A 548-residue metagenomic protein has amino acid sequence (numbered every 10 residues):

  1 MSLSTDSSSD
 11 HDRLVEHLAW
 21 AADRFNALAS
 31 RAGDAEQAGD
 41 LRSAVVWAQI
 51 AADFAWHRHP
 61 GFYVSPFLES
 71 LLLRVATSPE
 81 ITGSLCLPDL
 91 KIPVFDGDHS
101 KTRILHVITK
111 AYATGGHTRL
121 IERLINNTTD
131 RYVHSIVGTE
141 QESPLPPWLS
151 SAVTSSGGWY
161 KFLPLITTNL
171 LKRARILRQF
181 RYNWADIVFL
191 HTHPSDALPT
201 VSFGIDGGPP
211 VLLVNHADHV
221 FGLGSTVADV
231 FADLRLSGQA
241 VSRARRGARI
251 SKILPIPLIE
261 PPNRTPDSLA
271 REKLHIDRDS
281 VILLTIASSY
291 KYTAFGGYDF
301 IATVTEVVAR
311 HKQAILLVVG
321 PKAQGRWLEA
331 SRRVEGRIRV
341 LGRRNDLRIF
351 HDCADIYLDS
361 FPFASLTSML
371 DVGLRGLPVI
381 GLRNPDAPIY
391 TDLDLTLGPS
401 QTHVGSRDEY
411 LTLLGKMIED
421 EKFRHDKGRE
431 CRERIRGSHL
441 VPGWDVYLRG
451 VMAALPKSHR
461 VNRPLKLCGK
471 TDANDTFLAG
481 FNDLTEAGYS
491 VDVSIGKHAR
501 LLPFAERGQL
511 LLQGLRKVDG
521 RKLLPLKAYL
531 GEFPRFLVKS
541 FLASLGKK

Functional and structural regions predicted by a protein language model:
S2-W159, A309, L526-K548: N-terminal subdomain of nucleotide-sugar transferases
S7-R13, L18, N26-R42, E421-K548: C-terminal amphipathic helix plus adjacent low-complexity, charged tail appended to glycosyltransferase catalytic
D53-E69, T226-S251, R326: A short, active-site helix/loop in glycosyltransferases that binds the activated sugar's phosphate group
T118-N127, S242-G336: Conserved catalytic-core segment of nucleotide-activated headgroup transferases in glycan assembly
S156-K161, G325-R344: Nucleotide-activated donor-binding/catalytic signature segment of Leloir-type glycosyltransferases, i.e., the conserved
I166-A174, P321-G325, I338-F350, A364-S365: Conserved active-site histidine-acidic residue motif and adjacent donor-binding/catalytic loop of glycosyltransferases
N183-I187, D352-S365, L377: Acidic donor-binding loop of glycosyltransferase active sites
S360-R436: Catalytic binding pocket for nucleotide-activated donors in carbohydrate/polymer assembly enzymes
